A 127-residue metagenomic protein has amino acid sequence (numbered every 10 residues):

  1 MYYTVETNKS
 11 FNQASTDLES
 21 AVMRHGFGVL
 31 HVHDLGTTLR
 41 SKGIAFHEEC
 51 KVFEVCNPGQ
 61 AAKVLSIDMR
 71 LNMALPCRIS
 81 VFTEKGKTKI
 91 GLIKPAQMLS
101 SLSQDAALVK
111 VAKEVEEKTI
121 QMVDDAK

Functional and structural regions predicted by a protein language model:
M1-V29, D124: Terminal, regulation- and interaction-focused segments at domain boundaries
E19, G36, I120: Short glycine-/small-residue-rich flexible loop motifs, especially phosphate/cofactor-binding loops
V22, M73-K85, V123-K127: Short secondary-structure transition/capping segments
L35-S80: Compact, glycine-rich, soluble single-domain proteins
R78-D105: Beta-strand/loop substructures that line and gate deep hydrophobic ligand-binding cavities in soluble
S101-K127: Well-ordered alpha/beta subsegment
